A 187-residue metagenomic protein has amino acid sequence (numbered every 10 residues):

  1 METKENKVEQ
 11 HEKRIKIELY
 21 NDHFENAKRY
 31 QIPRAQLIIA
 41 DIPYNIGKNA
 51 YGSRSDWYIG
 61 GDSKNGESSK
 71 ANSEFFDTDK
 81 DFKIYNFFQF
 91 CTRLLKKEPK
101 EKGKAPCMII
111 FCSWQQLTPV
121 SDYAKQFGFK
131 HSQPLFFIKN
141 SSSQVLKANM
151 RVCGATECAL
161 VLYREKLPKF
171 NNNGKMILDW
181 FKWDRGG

Functional and structural regions predicted by a protein language model:
E2-G187: Core catalytic lobe of class I
